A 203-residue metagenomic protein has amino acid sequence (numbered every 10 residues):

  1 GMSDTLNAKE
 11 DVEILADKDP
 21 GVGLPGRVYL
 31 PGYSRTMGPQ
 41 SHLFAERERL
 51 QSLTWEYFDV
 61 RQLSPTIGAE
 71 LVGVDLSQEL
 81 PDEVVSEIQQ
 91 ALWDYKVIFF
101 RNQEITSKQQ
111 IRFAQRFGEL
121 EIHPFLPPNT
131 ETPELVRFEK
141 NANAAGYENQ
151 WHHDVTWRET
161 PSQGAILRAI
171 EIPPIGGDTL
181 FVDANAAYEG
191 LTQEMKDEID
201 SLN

Functional and structural regions predicted by a protein language model:
S3-N203: Non-heme Fe(II) oxygenase catalytic core, chiefly the N-lobe of the double-stranded beta-helix
